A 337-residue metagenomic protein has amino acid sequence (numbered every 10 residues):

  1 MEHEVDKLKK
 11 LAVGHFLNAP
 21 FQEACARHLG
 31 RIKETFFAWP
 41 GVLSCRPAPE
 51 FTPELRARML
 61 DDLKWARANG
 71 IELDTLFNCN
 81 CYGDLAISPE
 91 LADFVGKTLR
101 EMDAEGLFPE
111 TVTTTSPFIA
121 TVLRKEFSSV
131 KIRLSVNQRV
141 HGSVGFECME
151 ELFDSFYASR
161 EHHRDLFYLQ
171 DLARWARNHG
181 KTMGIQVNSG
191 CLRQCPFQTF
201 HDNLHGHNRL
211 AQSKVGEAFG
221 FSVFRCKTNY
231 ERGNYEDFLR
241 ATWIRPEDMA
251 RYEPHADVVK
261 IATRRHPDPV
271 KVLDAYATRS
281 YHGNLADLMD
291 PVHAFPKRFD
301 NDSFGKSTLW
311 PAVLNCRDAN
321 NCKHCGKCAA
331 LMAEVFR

Functional and structural regions predicted by a protein language model:
E2-G145, L152-R337: Active-site pocket-lining/capping segments in soluble small-molecule metabolic enzymes
